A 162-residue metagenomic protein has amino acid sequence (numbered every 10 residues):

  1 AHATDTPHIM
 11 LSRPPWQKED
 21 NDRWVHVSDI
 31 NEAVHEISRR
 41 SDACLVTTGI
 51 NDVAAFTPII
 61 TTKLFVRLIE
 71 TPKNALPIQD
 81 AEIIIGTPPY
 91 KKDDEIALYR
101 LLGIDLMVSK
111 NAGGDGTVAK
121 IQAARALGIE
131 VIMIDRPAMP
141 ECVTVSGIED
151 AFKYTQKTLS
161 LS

Functional and structural regions predicted by a protein language model:
A1-A33: Glycine/small-residue-rich loop that forms an oxyanion/phosphate-binding "nest" at active or ligand-binding sites
A3-P7, T62, A126-E130: A short helix->loop->beta-strand "cap" motif at the edges of active sites that frequently abuts
L11-Q17, I30, I50-D52, L68-N74: Short, polar loop motifs at secondary-structure junctions
E19-N21, E36, K73-A81, D93-I96 (+1 more regions): Short, charged, surface-exposed secondary-structure boundary motifs
A33-T62: Internal active-site segments that recognize and position negatively charged phosphoryl groups and nucleotide moieties
F56-P88: Histidine/lysine/aspartate-rich catalytic loop segments that bind and position anionic ligands
A75-L106, N111-L127, I134-R136: A C-terminal functional module that forms or caps the active site or interfaces directly with catalytic machinery
G113-S162: Long hydrophobic alpha-helical segments typical of transmembrane helices together with their membrane-interfacial
